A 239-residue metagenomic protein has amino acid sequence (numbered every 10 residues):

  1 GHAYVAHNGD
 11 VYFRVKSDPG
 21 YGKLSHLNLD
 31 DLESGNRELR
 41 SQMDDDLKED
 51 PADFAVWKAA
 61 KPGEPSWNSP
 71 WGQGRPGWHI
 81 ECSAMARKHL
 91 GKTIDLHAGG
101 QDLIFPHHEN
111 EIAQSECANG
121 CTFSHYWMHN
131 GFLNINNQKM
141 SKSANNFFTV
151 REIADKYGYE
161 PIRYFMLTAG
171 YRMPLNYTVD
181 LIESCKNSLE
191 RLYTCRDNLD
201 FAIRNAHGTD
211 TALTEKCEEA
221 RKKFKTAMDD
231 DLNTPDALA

Functional and structural regions predicted by a protein language model:
G1-H2, L232: Residue-level recognition of short, well-ordered coil/turn positions that link secondary-structure elements
H2-F201: Alpha-helical recognition segments enriched in aromatics with Gly/Pro capping that present substrate-recognition
D18-Y21, K156, T214, E218 (+1 more regions): Low-complexity, intrinsically disordered regions enriched in charged/polar residues
L175, L181-L238: Helix-loop elements that line ligand-binding/catalytic pockets
